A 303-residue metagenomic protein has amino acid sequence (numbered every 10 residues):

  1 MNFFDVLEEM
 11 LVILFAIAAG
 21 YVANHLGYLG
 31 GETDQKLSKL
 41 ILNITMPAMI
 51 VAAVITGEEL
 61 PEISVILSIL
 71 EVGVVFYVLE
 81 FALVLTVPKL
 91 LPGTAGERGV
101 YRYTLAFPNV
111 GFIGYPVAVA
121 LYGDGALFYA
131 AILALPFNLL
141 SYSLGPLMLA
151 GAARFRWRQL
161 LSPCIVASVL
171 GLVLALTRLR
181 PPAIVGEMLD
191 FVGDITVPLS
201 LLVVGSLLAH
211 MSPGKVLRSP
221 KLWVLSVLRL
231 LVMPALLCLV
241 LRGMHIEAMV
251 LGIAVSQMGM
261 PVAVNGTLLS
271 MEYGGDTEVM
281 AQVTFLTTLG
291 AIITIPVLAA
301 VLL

Functional and structural regions predicted by a protein language model:
M1-L303: Alpha-helical transmembrane segments of multi-pass small-molecule/ion transporters
